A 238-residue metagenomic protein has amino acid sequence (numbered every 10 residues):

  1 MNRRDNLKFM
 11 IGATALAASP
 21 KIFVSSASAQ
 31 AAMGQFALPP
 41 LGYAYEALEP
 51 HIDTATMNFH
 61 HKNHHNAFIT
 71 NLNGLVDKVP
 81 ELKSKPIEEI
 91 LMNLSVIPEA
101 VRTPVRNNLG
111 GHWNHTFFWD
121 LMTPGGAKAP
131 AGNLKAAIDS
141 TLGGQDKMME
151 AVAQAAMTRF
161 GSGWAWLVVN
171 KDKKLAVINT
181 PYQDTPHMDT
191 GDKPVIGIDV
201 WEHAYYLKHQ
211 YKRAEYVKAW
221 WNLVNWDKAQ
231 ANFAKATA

Functional and structural regions predicted by a protein language model:
D5-S26: N-terminal export signals
K21-I52: C-terminal segment of N-terminal export signals and the immediately downstream linker at the start of the mature
L38, H65, H112, L167 (+2 more regions): Divalent metal-coordination and catalytic microenvironments
H51, A55, F59-N66, L223: Soluble non-cytosolic domains of exported or imported proteins
N63, I69, G74-K171, A176-V177 (+1 more regions): All-alpha RGS (Regulator of G-protein Signaling) helical domain and cognate RGS-like helical scaffolds
Q154-Q210, K218-V224: An amphipathic alpha-helical core segment
E215-A238: N-terminal targeting pre-sequences for secretion and organelle import
